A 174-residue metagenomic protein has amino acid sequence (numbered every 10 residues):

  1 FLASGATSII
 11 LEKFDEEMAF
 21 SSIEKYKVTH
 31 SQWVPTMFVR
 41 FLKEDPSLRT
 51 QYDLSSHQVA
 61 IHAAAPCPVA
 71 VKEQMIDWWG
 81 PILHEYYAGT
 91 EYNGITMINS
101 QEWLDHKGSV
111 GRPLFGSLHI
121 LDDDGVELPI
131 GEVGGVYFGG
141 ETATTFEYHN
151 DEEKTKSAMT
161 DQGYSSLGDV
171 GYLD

Functional and structural regions predicted by a protein language model:
L2-S8, F20, K25-W33, L42-H106 (+2 more regions): Gly/Ser/Thr-rich phosphate-binding loop
L11-E12: Short beta->alpha connector loops at strand-helix junctions that form conserved, small/polar/Pro-enriched
D15, D122-D124, D151, T155: Acidic/polar helix N-cap motif
D15, M37-F38, C67: Alpha-helix capping/helix-boundary segments
M37, G89, T144-T145: Methionine-biased hydrophobic packing positions in alpha-helices, especially within tandem helical repeat solenoids
E102-S109, S157-M159: Short, P/G- and charge-enriched loop/turn segments at secondary-structure junctions
R112-F115, S165: Short coil-to-beta-strand transition motifs
P129-G131, Y137-D174: Conserved ATP-binding/catalytic segment of the ANL
